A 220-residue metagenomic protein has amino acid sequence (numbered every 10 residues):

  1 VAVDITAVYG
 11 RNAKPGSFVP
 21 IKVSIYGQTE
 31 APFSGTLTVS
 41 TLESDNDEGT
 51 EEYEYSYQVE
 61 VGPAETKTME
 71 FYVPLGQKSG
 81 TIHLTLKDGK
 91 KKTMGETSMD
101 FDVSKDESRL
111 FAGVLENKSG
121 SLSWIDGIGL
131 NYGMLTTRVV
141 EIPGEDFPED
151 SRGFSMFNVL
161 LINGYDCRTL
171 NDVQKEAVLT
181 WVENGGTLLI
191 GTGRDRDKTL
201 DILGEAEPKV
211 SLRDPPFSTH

Functional and structural regions predicted by a protein language model:
V1-P20: Non-catalytic, glycine-rich low-complexity segments
G10-N12, Y26-A31: Short solvent-exposed strand-capping/beta-turn motif centered on an Asx-Ser/Thr pair
G16, E52, E60-T68, K105: Solvent-exposed, conformationally flexible loop/turn segments
S17, Q77-D166, R194: Aromatic-Pro/Gly-enriched surface loop or interdomain linker that acts as a lid/target-recognition segment
P20-Q28, Y72: Short edge beta-strand/loop segments characteristic of extracellular beta-sandwich folds
E30-D47: Short acidic, flexible loop segments centered on an aromatic residue
Y57-S79: Short, hydrophobic beta-strand segments
M134, I162-H220: A glycine-rich, often tryptophan-bearing local segment used as a flexible ligand/cofactor-contacting loop or short
